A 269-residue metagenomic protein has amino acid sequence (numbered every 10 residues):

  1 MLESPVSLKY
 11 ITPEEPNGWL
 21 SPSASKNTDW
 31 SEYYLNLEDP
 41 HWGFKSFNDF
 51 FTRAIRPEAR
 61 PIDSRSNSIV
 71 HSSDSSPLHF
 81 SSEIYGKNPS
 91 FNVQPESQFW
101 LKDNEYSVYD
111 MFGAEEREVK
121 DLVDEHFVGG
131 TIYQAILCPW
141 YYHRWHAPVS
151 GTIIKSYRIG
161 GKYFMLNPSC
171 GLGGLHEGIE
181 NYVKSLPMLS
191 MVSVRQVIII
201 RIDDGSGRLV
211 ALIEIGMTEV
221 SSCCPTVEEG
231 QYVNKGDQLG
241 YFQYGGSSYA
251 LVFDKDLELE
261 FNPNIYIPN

Functional and structural regions predicted by a protein language model:
M1-N269: Contiguous, well-folded functional domains in the mature portion of proteins
